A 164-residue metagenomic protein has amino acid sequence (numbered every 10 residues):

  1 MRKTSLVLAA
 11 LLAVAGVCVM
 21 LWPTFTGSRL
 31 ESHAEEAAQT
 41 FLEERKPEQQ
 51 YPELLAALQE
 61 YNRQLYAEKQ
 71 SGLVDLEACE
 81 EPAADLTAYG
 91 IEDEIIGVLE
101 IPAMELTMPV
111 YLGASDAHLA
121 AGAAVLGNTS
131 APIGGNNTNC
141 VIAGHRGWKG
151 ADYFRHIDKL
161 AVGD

Functional and structural regions predicted by a protein language model:
R2, L6-D164: Solvent-exposed, non-transmembrane regions of membrane-associated and secreted proteins
